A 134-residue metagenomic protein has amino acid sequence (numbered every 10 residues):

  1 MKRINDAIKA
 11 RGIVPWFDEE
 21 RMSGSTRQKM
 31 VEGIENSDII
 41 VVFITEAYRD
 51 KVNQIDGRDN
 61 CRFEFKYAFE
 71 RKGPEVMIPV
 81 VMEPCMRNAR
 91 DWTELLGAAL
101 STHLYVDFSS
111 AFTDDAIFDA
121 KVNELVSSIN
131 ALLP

Functional and structural regions predicted by a protein language model:
K2-L133: Cross-kingdom TIR/SEFIR domain
